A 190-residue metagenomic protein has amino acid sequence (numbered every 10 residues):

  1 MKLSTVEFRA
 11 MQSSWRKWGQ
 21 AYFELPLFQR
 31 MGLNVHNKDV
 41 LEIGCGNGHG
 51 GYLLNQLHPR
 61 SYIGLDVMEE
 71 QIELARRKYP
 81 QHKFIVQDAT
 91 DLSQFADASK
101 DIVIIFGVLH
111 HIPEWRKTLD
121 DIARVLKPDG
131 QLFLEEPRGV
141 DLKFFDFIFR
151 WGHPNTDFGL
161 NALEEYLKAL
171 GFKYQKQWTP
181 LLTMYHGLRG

Functional and structural regions predicted by a protein language model:
M1-N34: Conserved class I S-adenosyl-L-methionine
K38-G46: Conserved class I S-adenosyl-L-methionine
N47-D91: Class I SAM-dependent methyltransferase SAM/SAH-binding core
D91-D97: Short conserved loop adjoining the S-adenosyl-L-methionine
I104: A conserved beta-strand element that flanks and buttresses the S-adenosyl-L-methionine
G107-V108: Short catalytic micro-motifs in class I SAM-dependent methyltransferases
R116-P128: A short glycine-rich, Lys/Arg-flanked "PGG" loop and its adjoining helix->strand segment in the class I
F133-H186: C-terminal alpha-helical "lid/dimerization" subdomain adjacent to the S-adenosyl-L-methionine
